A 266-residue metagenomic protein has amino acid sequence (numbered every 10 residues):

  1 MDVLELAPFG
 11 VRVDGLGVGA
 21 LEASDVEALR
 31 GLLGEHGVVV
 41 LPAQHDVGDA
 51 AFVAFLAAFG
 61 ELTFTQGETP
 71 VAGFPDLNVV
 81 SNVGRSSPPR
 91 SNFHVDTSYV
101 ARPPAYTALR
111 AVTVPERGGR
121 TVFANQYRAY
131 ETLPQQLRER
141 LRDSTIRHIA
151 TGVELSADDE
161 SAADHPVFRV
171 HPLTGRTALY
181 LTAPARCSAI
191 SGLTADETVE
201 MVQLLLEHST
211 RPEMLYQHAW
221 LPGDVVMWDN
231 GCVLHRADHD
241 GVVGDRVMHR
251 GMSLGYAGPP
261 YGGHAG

Functional and structural regions predicted by a protein language model:
M1-V225, N230-G266: Non-heme Fe(II) oxygenase catalytic core, chiefly the N-lobe of the double-stranded beta-helix
